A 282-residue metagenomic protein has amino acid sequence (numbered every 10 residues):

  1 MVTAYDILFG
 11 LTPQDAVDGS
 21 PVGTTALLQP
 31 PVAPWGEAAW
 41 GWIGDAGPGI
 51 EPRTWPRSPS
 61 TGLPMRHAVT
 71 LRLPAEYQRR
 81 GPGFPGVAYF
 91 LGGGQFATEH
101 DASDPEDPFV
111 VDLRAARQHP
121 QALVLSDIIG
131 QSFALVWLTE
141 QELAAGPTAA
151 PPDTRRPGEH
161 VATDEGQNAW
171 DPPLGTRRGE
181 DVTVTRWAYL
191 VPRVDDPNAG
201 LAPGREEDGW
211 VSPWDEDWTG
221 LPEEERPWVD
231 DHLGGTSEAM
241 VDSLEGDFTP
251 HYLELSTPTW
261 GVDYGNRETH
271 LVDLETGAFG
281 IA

Functional and structural regions predicted by a protein language model:
M1-A282: Preference for intrinsically disordered or flexible, low-complexity segments and adjacent hinge/connector residues
